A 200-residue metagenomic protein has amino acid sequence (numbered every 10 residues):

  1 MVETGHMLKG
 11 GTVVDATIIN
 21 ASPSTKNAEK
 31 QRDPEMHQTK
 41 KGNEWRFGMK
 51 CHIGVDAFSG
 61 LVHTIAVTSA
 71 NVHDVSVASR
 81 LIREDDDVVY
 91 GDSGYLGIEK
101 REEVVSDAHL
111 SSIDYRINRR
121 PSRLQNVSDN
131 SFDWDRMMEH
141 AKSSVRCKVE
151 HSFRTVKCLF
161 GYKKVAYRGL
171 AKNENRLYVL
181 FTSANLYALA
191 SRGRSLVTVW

Functional and structural regions predicted by a protein language model:
M1-S106, Y178-A184: Polybasic low-complexity intrinsically disordered regions
R80-R83, K172-N173, V197-T198: Short, charged/polar low-complexity linear motifs in solvent-exposed/disordered segments
D87-V88, S93-A171, N175: Helix-centered, glycine/charged polyanion-binding patches within enzymatic domains that contact phosphate-containing
K163, G193-W200: A short, flexible helix-boundary coil/loop motif
